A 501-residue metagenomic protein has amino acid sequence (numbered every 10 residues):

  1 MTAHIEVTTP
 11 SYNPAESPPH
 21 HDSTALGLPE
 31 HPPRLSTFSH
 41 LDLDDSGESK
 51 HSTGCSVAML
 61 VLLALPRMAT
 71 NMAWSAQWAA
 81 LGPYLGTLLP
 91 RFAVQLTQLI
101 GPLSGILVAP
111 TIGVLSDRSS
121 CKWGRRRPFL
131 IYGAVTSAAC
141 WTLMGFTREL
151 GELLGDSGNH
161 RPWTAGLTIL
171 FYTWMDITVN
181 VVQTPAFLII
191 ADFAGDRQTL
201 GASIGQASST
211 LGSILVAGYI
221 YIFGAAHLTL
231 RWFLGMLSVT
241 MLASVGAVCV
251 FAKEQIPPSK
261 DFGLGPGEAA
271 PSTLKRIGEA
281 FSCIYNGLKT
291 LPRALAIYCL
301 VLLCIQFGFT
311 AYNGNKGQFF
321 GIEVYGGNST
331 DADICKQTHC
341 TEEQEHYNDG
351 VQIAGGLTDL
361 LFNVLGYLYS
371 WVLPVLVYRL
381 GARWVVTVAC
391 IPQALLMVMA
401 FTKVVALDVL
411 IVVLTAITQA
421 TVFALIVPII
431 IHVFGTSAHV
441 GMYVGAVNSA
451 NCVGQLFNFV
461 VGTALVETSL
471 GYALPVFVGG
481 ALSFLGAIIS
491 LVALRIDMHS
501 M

Functional and structural regions predicted by a protein language model:
T2-G54, L154-G155, N159-T173, V181-F187 (+2 more regions): Intracellular loop-helix junctions on the cytosolic face of multi-pass helical membrane proteins
F38-S104, I297, V301, Q306-D333: Helix-loop boundary and gating motifs at the non-cytosolic
L81, V179-A194, T421-T436: Intracellular juxtamembrane helix-capping segments at the cytosolic ends of symmetry-related transmembrane helices
R91-Q95, A165-G166, G195-G205, Q352 (+1 more regions): Loop-to-transmembrane helix entry/capping segments in MFS-fold secondary transporters and related SLC/MFSD carriers
Q95-S116, S137-C140, L211-I214, L360-V372: Central cavity-lining transmembrane alpha-helices of secondary-active solute carriers, predominantly the Major
L107-G124, G224, L368-A382, V466: Helix-to-loop junctions at the C-terminal end of transmembrane segments in multipass secondary transporters
I131-R161, I391-V404: C-terminal ends and interior cores of transmembrane alpha-helices in multi-pass membrane transporters/permeases
V377, W384-L425: C-terminal transmembrane helical hairpin of 12-TM major facilitator-type secondary transporters
